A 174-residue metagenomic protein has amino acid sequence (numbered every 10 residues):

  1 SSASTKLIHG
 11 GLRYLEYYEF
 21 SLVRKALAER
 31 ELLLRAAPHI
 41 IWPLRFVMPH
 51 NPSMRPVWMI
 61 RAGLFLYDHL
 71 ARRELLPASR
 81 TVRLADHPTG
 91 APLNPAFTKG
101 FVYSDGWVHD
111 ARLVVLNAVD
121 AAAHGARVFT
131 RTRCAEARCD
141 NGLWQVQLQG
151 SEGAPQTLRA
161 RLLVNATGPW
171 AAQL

Functional and structural regions predicted by a protein language model:
S1-A3: Glycine-rich FAD pyrophosphate-binding loop
K6-L7, R13-Y14, S21, H39-I40 (+7 more regions): Residue-level preference for alpha-helix termini and adjacent loops
K6-T89: Dinucleotide-binding Rossmann-like beta1-alpha1 core, especially the glycine-rich loop that anchors the ADP
V57, R61, A96-T98, L143: Sequence-level motif detector for i,i+2 pairs with an aromatic at +2
Y67-V119, R127: Short linear elements at protein peripheries
F101-L162, A166-W170: Helical element adjacent to the flavin cofactor pocket in flavoenzyme catalytic cores
Q173-L174: Phosphate- and divalent-cation-binding pockets in alpha/beta enzyme and binding domains that engage nucleotide-derived
